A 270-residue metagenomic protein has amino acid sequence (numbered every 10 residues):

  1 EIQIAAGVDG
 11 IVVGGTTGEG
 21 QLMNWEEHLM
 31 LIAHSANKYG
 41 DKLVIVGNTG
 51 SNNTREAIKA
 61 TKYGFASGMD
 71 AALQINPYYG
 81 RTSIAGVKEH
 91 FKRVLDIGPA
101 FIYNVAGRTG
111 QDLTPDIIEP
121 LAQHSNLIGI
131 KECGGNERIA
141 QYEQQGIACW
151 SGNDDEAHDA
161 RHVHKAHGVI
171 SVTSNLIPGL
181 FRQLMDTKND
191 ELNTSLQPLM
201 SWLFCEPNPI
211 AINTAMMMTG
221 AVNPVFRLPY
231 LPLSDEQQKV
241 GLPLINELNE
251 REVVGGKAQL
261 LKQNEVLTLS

Functional and structural regions predicted by a protein language model:
E1-G110, I118, G255-L267: Active-site beta->alpha loop and helix N-cap motifs at the rims of alpha/beta catalytic domains
I4, A160-S270: Structured C-terminal cap/extension of enzyme domains
D9, V13-T17, T49, I128 (+3 more regions): Short glycine-rich loop/turn motifs that provide flexible caps or phosphate-binding loops at active sites
E27, L31, E56, A60 (+8 more regions): General structural feature for long, well-ordered alpha-helical segments within catalytic domains of soluble enzymes
N37-L43, A66-G68, A122-N126, Q145-I147 (+1 more regions): Short helix-capping segments at alpha-helix termini
R93-I97, A106-P207: Catalytic alpha/beta core domains of metabolic enzymes, predominantly
